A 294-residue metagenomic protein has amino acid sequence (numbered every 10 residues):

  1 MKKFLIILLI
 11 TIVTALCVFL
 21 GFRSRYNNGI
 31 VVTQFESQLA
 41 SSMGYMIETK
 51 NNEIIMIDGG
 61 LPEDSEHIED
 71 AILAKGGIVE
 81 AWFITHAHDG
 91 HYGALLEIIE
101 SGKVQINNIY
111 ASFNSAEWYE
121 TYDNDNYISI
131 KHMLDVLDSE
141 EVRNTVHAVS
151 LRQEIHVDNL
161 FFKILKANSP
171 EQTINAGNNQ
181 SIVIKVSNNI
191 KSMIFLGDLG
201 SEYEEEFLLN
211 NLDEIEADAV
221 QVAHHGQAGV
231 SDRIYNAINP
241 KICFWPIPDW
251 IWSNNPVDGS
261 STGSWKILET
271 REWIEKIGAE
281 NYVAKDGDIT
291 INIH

Functional and structural regions predicted by a protein language model:
M1-V13: N-terminal Sec-pathway targeting helices
I12-G21: Hydrophobic alpha-helical membrane-insertion segments, chiefly the h-region of N-terminal signal peptides
G21-G77, V142-I215, D288-H294: Core dinuclear metal-dependent hydrolase active-site scaffold
S41, P62-D64, A87-G93, A116-Y119 (+4 more regions): Active-site environment of divalent metal-dependent phosphoester hydrolases
K50-I55, P62-S115, N210-Q227, N239-F244: Active-site metal-binding motif and surrounding structural segment of the metallo-beta-lactamase
D64-I68, H91-A94, N126-V136, F195 (+4 more regions): Stable alpha-helical elements in mature extracytoplasmic
D70, Y92-V104, W118-K131, D232-N236 (+2 more regions): Metal-dependent catalytic neighborhoods of phosphoester/phosphodiester hydrolases
N108, A116-N178, I242, I247-H294: Binuclear metal-ion centers of metallo-dependent hydrolases, dominated by the metallo-beta-lactamase
